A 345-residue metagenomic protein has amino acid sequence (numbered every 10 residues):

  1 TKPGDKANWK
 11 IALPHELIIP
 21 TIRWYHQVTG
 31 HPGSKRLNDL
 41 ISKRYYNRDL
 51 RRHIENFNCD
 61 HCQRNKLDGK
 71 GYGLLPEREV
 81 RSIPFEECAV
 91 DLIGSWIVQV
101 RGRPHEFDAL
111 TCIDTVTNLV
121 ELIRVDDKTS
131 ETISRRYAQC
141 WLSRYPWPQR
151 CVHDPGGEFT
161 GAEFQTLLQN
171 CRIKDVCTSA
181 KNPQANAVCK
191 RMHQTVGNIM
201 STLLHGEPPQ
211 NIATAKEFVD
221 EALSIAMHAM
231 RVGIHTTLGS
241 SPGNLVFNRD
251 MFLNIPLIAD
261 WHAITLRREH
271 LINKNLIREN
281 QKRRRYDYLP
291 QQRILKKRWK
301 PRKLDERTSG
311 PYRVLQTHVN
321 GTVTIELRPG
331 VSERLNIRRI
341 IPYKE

Functional and structural regions predicted by a protein language model:
T1-H31, G69, L75-E87, Q99 (+4 more regions): Reverse-transcriptase-like RNA-dependent polymerase core
K6-N8, P20-T21, N118-I123, V176-T178: Short small-residue beta-strand/loop micro-motif enriched in glycine and branched aliphatics
W9-K10, P84-E121, D126, K300-P301: An active-site-proximal beta-strand-loop segment
I19, W147-P148, G161-E345: Domain-scale segment recognizer with a strong primary affinity for retroviral/LTR-retrotransposon integrase
D39-E87, L266-N275: Amphipathic alpha-helical
L92-S95, T115, D127, P155 (+4 more regions): Residues immediately flanking
H105, L122-R144: Active-site beta-loop-alpha junctions of metal-dependent nucleic acid enzymes, especially the RNase H-like/DDE
R150-D154: Short glycine-rich phosphate-binding loop at a beta-alpha junction
